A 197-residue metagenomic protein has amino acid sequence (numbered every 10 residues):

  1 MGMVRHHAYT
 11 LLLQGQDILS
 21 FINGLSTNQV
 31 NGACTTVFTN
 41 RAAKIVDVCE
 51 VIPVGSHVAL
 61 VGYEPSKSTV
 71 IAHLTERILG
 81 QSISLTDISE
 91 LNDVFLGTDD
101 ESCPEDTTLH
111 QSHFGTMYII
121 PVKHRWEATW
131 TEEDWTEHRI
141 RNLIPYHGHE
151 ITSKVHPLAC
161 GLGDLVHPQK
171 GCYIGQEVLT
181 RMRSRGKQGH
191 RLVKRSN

Functional and structural regions predicted by a protein language model:
M1-N197: Basic, glycine/lysine-rich polyanion-binding surfaces/domains
